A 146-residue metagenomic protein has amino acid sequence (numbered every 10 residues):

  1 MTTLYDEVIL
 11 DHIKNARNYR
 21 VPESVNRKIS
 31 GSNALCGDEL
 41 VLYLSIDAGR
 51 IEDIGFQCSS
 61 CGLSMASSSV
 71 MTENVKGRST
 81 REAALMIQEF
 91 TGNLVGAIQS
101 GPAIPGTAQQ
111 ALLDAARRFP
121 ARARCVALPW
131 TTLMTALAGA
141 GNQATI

Functional and structural regions predicted by a protein language model:
M1-Y19, R78-I146: C-terminal binding/interaction regions
N15, Y19-G55: Structured beta-strand/loop patches that form or line metal/cofactor-binding pockets in enzymes
C36, C61, R122-C125: Functionally engaged cysteine thiol sites
L40, S69, R124: Active-site phosphate/pyrophosphate-handling residues
L42, M65-S67, E82: Basic, gly/Ser/Thr/Pro-rich low-complexity segments located predominantly at protein N termini
S45, S68-V70, L137: Ubiquitous "structural anchor" signal
C58-M65: Short, thiol/selenol-centered motifs that function as redox-active sites or metal-ligating centers
S67-S79: Alpha-helical support elements that line or immediately flank enzyme active sites and cofactor-binding pockets
